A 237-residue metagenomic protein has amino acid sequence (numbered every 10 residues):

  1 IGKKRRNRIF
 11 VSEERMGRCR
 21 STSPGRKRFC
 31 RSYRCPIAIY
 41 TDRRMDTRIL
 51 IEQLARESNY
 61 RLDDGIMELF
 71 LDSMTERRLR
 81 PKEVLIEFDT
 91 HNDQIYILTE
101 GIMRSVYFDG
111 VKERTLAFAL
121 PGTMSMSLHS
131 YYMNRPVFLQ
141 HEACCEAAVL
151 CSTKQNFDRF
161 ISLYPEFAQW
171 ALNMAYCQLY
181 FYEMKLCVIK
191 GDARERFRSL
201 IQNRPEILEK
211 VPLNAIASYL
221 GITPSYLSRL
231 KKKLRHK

Functional and structural regions predicted by a protein language model:
Y40-T75: Cyclic nucleotide-binding regulatory module and flanking cytosolic helices
R80, T99, L120, C145: A cytosolic small-molecule/anion-sensing beta-strand core signal
L85-T90: Short phosphate-coordinating micro-motif centered on Lys-Gly-acidic
D93, I97-R104, P121-G122: Glycine- and acidic-residue-biased ligand/ion/polar-headgroup-sensing regions
V111-S125: Short acidic-glycine-tyrosine-enriched beta hairpin
K112-E113, Y132-S152: Ligand-binding loop in jelly-roll beta-barrel domains
V137, N156-D192, R196: A small-molecule sensor/coupling module
K190-K237: Phosphate-/nucleic-acid-contacting segments
